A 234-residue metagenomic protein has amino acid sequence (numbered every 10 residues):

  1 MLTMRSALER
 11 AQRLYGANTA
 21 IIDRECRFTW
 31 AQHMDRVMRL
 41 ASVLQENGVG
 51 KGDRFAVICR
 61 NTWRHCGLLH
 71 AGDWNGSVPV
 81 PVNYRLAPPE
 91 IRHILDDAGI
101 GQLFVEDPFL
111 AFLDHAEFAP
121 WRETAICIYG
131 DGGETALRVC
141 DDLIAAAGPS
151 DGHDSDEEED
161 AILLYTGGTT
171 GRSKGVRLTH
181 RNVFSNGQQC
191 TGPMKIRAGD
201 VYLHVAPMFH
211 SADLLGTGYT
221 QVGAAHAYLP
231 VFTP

Functional and structural regions predicted by a protein language model:
M4, E9, A17-T62, C66-H70 (+2 more regions): Conserved AMP-binding/adenylate-forming core of the ANL superfamily
G16-A17, A147-Y165, R172, K195-V201: Conserved pre-ATP/AMP-binding loop-to-beta segment of ANL
T29-A31, A161-S185: Conserved AMP-binding A3 loop
R54, R60-V80, Y84-P88, D97-Q102 (+2 more regions): A short helix-loop-beta submotif of the ANL/AMP-binding
F55, G72, L103, D160 (+3 more regions): Conserved S/T- and glycine-rich ATP-binding loop of Class I adenylate-forming
P88-P89, D96, H115-T135, A198 (+2 more regions): Conserved adenylate-forming
L110-E157, G167: ANL superfamily adenylate-forming
F184-V201, F209-P234: Conserved AMP-binding/adenylation subdomain of ANL enzymes
